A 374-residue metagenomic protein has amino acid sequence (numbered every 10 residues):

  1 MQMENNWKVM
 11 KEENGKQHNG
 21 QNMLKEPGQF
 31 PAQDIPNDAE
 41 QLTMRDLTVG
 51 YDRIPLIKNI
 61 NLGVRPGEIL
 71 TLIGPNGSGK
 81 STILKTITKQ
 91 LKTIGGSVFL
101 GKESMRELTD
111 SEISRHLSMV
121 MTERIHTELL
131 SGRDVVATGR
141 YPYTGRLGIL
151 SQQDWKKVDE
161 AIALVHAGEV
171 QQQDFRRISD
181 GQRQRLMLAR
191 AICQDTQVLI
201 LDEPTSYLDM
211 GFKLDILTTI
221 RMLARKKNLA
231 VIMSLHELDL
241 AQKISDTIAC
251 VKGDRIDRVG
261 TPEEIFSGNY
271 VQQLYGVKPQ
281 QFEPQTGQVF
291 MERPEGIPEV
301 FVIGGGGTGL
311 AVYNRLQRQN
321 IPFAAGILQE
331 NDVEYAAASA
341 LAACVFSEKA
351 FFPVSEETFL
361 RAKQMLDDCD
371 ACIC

Functional and structural regions predicted by a protein language model:
W7, K11, Q29, G276-S355: ABC ATPase nucleotide-binding domains
I73-P75: The feature captures the beta-strand-to-loop junction immediately N-terminal to the Walker
T88: Helix-to-loop junction immediately C-terminal to a conserved catalytic motif
G96-S104: Conserved ABC transporter NBD signature motif
S104, A249, G253-E264: Conserved switch/coupling elements of ABC/ABC-like ATPase nucleotide-binding domains
A137, Q152-Q171, D195: Conserved ABC ATPase "signature" region
L199-E203: Catalytic Walker B motif of ABC-type/P-loop ATPase nucleotide-binding domains
